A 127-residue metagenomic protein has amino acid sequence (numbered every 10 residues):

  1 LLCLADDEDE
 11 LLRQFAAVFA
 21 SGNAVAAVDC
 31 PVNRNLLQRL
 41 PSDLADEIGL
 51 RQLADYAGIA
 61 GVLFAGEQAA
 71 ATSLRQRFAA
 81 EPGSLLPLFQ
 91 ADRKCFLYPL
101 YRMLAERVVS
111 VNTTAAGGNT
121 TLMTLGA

Functional and structural regions predicted by a protein language model:
L1-A127: Rossmann-like NAD(P) dinucleotide-binding subdomain of oxidoreductase/dehydrogenase enzymes
